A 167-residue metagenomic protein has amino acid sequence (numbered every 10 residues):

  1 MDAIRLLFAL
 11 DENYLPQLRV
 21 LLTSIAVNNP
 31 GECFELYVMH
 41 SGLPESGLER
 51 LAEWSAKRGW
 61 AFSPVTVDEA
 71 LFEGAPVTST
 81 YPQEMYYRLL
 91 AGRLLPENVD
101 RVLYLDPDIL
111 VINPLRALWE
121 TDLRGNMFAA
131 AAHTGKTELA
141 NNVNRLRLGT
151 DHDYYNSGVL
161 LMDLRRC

Functional and structural regions predicted by a protein language model:
M1-C167: Glycosyltransferase catalytic domains, chiefly GT-A lineage
